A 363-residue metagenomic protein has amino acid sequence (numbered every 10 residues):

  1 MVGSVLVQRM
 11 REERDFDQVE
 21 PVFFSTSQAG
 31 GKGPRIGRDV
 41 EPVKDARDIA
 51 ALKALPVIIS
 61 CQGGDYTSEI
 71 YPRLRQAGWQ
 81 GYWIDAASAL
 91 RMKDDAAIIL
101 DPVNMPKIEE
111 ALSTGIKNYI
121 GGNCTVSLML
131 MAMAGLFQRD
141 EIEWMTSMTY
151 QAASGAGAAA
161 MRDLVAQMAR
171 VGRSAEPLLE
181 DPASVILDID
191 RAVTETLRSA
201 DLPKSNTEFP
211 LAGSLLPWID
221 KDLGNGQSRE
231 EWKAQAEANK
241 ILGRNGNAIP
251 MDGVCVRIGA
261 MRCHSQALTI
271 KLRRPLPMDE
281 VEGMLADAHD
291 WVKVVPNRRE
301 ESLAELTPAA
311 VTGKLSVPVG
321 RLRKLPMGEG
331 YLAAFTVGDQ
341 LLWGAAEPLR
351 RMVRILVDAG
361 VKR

Functional and structural regions predicted by a protein language model:
M1-N206, G246-P250, V317-P318, L322-M327 (+2 more regions): N-terminal Rossmann-like NAD(P) cofactor-binding subdomain of oxidoreductases, focused on the glycine-rich
L6, I70, A132, L211 (+6 more regions): General structural feature for long, well-ordered alpha-helical segments within catalytic domains of soluble enzymes
R14, D140, L242-G243, L272 (+1 more regions): A broad structural signal for alpha-helix termini and local helix breaks/kinks
S27-A29, C124-T125, T149-A156, P203-K204 (+3 more regions): Glycine-rich beta-alpha junction loops
K117-L128, G226-A236, G344-P348: A glycine-rich, Thr/Ser-enriched phosphate-binding loop motif common to dinucleotide/cofactor-binding enzymes
V193-C255: Oxyanion-binding "anion nests"
G246-R363: C-terminal active-site/capping subdomain that shapes the small-molecule cofactor and substrate pocket of enzyme
